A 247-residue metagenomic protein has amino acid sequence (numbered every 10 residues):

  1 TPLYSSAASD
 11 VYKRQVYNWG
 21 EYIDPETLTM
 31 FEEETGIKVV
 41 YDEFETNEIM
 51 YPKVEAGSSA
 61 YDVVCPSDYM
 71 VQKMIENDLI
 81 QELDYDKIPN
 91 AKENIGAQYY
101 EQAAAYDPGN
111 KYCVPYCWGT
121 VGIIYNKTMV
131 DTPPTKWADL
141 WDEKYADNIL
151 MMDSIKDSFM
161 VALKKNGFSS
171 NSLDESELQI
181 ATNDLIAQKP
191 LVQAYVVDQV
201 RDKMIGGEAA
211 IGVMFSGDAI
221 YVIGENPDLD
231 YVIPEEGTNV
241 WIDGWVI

Functional and structural regions predicted by a protein language model:
T1-A8, Y12: Single conserved hydrophobic/aromatic residue that forms the stacking wall/gate of nucleotide- or nucleobase-binding
Q15, A60, C65-E208: Extracytoplasmic ligand-binding site segments that recognize negatively charged/polar headgroups
Y17-V40, F44, M74-I75, I123: Short, polar/charged alpha-helical segment
T35, G119-V121, D243: Envelope-exposed proteins and targeting segments
V40-D42, Q193-Y195, D230-V232: General small-molecule cofactor/ligand-binding pocket signal
F44-A56, P190-V196: Structural motif
M70-K73, I211-D228: A ligand-binding cleft/hinge motif common to bilobed small-molecule-binding domains
L178-A187, E225-V246: Periplasmic-binding protein-like
